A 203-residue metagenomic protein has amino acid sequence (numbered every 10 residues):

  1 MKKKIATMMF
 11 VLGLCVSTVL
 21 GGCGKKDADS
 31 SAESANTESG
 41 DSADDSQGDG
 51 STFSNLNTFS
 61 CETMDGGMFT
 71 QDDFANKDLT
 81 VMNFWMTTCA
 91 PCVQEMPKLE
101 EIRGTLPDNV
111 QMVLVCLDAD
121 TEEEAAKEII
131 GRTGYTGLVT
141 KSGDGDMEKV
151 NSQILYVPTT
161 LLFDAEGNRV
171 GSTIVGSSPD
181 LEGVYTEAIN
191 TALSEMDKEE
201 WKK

Functional and structural regions predicted by a protein language model:
M1-M9: Bacterial N-terminal signal peptides that target proteins for export
T18-G22: C-terminal motif of bacterial Sec signal peptides marking the signal peptidase cleavage site
K26-S60, E187, K203: N-terminal, intrinsically disordered, polar/charged segments of Gram-positive cell-envelope systems that serve as
T58-T80, G104: A short beta-strand-turn-helix
N83-C89, L117: Aromatic-flanked redox-active Cys/Sec active sites in thiol-based oxidoreductases, especially the WC-centered
V93-R132, D144-K149: Structural microenvironment flanking redox-active thiols in thiol-disulfide oxidoreductases
E128-A165, I174: Short, internal strand/loop/helix patches that form the active-site neighborhood or redox-interaction surface
D164-K203: Thiol-/selenol-based redox modules, centered on thioredoxin-like and closely related oxidoreductase domains
